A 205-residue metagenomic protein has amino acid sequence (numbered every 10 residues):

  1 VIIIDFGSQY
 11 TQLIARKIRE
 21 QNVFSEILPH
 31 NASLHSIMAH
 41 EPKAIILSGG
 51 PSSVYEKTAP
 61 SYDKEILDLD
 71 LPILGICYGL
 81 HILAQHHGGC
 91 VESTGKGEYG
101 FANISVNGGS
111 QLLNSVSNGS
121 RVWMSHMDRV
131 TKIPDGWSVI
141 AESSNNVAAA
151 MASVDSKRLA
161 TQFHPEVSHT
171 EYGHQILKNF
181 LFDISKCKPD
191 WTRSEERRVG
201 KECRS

Functional and structural regions predicted by a protein language model:
V1-A44, P51-V54, S61-L69, Q85-K201: RNA-binding accessory domains that recognize and position tRNA/RNA substrates
G75, G79, A84: Gly/Ala-rich beta-loop-alpha elbow adjacent to hydrolase catalytic centers
